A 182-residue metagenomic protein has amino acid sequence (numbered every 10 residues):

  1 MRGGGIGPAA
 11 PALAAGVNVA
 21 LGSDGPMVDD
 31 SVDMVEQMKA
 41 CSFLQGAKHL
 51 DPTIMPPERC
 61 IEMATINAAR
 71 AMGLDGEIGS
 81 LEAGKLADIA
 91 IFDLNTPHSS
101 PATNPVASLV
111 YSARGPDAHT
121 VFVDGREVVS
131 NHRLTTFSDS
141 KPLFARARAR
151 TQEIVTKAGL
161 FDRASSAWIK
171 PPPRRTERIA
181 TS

Functional and structural regions predicted by a protein language model:
R2-G3: Helical hairpin unit composed of two closely spaced alpha helices linked by a short loop
G7-T96, S112-A113: His/Asp/Glu-enriched, well-ordered alpha-helical/loop segment that forms or immediately abuts the divalent-metal
T65-S182: Active-site microenvironment of metallo-dependent hydrolases
